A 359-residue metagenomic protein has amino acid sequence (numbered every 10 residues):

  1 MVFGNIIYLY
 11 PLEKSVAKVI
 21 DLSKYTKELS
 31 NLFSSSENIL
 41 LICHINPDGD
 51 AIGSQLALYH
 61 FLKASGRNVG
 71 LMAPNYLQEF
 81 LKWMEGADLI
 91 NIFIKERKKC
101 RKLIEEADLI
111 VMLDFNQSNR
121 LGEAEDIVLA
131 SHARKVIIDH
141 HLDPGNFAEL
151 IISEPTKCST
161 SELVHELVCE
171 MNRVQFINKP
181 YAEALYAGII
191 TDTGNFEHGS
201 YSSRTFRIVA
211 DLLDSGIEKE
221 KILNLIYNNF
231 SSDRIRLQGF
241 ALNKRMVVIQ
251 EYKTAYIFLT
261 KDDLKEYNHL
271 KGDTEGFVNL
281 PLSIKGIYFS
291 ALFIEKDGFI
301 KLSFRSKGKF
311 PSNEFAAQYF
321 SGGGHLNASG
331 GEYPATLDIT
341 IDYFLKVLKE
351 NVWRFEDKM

Functional and structural regions predicted by a protein language model:
L9-I45, G53-I92, K98-R101, E106-L109 (+1 more regions): Hydrophobic helix-and-loop "lid/oligomerization" segment in the mid-to-C-terminal part of catalytic domains
N46-P47, F115-S118, H141-D143, K261-D262 (+1 more regions): Short glycine-rich anion-binding loops that position phosphate/pyrophosphate groups of nucleotides and phosphorylated
G49-Q55, S118-G122: Short glycine/serine/threonine-rich phosphate/pyrophosphate-binding segments that cradle anionic phosphate groups
M72, V111, R134-I138, L150-S153 (+2 more regions): Hydrophobic/aromatic beta-strand patches that form the interior of the parallel beta-sheet core in alpha/beta enzyme
E79-E85, A130, D143-E149: Short loop/helix-cap segments at secondary-structure boundaries that form the rim of catalytic
D108-G122: Glycine-rich phosphate-binding loop
D126-A133: Short, conserved loop/helix-junction motifs that constitute active-site signature segments in enzyme catalytic cores
I138-I208: Short alpha-helices
